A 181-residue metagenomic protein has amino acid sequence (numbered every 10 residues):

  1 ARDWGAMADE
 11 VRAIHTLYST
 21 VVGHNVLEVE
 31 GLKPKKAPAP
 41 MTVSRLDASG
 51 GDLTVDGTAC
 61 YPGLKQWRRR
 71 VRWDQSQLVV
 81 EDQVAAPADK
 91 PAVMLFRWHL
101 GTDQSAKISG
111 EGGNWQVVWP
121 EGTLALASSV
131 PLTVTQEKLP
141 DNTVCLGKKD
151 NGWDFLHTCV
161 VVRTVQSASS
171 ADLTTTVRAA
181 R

Functional and structural regions predicted by a protein language model:
R2-R181: CBM-like, beta-strand-rich accessory domains located in the C-terminal region of large, secreted polysaccharide-active
